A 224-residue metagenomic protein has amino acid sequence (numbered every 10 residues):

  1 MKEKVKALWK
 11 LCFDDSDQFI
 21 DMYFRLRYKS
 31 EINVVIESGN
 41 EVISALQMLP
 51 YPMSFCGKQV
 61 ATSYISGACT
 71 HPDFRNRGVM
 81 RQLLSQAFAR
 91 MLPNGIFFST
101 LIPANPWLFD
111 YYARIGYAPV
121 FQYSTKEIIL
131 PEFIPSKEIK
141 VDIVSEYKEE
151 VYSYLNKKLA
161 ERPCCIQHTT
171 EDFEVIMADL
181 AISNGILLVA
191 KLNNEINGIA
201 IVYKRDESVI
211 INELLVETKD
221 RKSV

Functional and structural regions predicted by a protein language model:
W9-S54, P163-I186: Active-site rim helix/loop that mediates acceptor-substrate recognition in acyltransferases
V35, E41-Y51, T62-C69, T100 (+3 more regions): Conserved beta-strand in the GNAT
I65-R75, I211-D220: A short, internal acetyl-CoA/4′-phosphopantetheine-binding micro-motif in the GNAT/acyltransferase core
L92-F98, A104-Q122: Conserved active-site alpha-helix within GNAT-family acetyltransferase domains
A118-L215, K219: Amide-forming acyltransferase catalytic core, primarily the GNAT-like/NAT-type and related acyltransferase folds
S223-V224: Conserved small/polar residues in nucleotide/adenosyl-binding loops
